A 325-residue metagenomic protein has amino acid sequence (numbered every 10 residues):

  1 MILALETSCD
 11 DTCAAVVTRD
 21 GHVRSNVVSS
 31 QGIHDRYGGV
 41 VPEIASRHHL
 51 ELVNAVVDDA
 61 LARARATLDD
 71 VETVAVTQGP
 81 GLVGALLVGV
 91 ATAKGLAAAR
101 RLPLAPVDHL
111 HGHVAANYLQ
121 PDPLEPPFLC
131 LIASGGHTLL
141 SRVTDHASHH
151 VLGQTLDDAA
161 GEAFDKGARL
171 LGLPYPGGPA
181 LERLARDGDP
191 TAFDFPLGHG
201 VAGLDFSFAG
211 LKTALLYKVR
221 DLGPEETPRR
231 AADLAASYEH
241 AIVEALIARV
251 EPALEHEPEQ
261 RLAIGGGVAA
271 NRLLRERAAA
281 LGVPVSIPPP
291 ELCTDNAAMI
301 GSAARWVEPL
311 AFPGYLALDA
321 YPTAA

Functional and structural regions predicted by a protein language model:
M1-P80, H109, H113: N-terminal beta-alpha supersecondary unit
T12-T18, C130-I132, T138-R142: Short beta-strand scaffold segments in enzyme catalytic cores
V76-G79, L96, S134, L262-N271: Glycine-rich beta-strand-to-loop/alpha-helix junction loops that act as flexible
P106-V107, L262, A278-I300: Conserved phosphate-binding/catalytic loops in two-lobed NTP-binding clefts
V107-L129, A303: Conserved phosphate-binding catalytic cores of ATP/NTP-utilizing and phosphoryl-transfer enzymes
D122, D145-D187, K212-T213, Y217-R220: Glycine-rich phosphate-binding loop plus the immediately following alpha-helix
R183-L262, N271-V283, A311: A contiguous, well-structured pocket-lining segment that forms one wall/lid of small-molecule binding clefts in soluble
P289-A325: Glycine-rich phosphate-binding/hydrolytic loop that grips phosphoryl groups
